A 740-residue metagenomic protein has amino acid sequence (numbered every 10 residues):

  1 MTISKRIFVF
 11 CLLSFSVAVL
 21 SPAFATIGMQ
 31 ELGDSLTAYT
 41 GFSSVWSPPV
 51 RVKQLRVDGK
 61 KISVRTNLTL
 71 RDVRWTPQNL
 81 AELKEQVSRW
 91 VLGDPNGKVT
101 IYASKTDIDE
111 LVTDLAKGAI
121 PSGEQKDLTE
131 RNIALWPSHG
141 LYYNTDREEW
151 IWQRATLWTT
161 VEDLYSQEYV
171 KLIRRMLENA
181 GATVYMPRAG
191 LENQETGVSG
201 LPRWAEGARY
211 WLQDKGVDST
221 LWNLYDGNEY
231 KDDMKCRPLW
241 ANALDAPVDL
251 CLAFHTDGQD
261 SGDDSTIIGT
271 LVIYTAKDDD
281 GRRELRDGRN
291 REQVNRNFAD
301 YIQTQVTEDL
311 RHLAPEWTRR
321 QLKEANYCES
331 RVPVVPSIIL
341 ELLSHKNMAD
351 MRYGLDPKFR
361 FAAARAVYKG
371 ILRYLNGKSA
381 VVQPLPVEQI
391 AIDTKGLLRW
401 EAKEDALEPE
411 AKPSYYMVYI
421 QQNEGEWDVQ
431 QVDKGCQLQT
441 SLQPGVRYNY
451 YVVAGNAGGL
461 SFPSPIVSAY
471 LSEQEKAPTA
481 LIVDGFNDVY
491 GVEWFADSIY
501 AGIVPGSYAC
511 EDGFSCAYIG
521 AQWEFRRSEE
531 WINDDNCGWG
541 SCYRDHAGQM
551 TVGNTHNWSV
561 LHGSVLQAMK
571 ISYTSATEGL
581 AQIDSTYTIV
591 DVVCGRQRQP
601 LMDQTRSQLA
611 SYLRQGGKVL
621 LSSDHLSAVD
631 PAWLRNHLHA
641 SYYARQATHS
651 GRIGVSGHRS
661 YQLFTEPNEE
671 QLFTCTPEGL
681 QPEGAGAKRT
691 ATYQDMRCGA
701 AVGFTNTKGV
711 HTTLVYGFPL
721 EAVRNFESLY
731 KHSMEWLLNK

Functional and structural regions predicted by a protein language model:
T37-N67, R331-V332: Short edge beta-strands and adjacent turn/loop segments
I120-W240: Active-site histidine-acidic residue metal-binding/catalytic motifs, centered on HxH/HExxH-like signatures
K171-A180, R188-E195, S468-T588, A722 (+1 more regions): Aromatic-Pro/Gly-enriched surface loop or interdomain linker that acts as a lid/target-recognition segment
T256-I267, L271-D280, L313-S379, G717: Active-site-adjacent mobile loop/cap segments within catalytic or ligand-binding domains
R373-E410, G459-P478: Pro/Thr/Ser/Gly-rich low-complexity, intrinsically disordered linker/stalk tracts
D428-G435: Short beta-strand segments within Ig-like beta-sandwich modules, predominantly Fibronectin type-III
Q439-G459: Beta-strand-rich modules
V590-A687, T692-D695, F726-E735: A glycine-rich, often tryptophan-bearing local segment used as a flexible ligand/cofactor-contacting loop or short
